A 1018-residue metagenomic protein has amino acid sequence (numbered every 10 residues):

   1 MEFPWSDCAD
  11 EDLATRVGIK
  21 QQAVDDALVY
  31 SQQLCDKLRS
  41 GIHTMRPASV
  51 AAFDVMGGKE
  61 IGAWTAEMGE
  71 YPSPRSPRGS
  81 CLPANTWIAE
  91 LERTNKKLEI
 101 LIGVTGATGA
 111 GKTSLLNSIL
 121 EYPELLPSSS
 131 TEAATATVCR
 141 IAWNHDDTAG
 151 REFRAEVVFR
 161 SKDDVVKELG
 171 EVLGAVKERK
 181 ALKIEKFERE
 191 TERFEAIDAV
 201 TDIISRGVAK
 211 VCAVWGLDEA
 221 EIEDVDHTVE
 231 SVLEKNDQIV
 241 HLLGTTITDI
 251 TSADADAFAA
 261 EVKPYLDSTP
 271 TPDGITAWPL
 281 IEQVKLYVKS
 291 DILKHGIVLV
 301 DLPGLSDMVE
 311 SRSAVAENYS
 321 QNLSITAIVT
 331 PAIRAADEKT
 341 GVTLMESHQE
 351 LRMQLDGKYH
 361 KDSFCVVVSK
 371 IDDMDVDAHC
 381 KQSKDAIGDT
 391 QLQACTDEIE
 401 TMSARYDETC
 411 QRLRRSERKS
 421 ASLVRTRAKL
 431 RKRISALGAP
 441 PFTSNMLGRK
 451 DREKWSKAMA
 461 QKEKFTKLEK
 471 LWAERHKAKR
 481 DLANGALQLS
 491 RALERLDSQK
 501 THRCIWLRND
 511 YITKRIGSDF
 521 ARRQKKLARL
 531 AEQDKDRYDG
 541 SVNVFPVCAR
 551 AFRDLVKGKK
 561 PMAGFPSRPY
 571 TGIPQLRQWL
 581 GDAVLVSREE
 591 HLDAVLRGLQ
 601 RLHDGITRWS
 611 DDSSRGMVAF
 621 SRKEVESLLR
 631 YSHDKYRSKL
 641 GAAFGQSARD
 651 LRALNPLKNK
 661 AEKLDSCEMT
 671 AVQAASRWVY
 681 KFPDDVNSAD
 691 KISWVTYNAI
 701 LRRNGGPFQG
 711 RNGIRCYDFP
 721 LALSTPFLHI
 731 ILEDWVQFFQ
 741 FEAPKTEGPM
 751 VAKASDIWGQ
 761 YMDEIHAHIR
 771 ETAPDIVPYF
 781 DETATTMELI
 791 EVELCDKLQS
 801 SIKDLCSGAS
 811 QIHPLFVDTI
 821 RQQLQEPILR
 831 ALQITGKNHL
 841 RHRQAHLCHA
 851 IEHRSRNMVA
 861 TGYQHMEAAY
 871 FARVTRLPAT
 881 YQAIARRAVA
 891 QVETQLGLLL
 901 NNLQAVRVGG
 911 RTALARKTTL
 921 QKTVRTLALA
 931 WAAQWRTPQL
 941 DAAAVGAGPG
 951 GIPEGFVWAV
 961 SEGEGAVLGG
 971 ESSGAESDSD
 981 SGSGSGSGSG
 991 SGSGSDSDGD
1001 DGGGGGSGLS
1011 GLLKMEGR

Functional and structural regions predicted by a protein language model:
M1-T108, E121-V288, K294, R352 (+7 more regions): N-terminal low-complexity/disordered regulatory or targeting extensions
G111-K112: Conserved glycine(s) of the Walker
E121-L126, I292-S311: Switch II (G3) loop of P-loop NTPases
H145-T148, G304-S306, I333-A336, K370-M374 (+1 more regions): Conserved nucleotide-binding/hydrolysis micro-motifs of P-loop NTPases
S311-R334: Inter-motif core of Ras-like GTPase G domains
A336-H360: Amphipathic helical hotspot of TIR/SEFIR-family domains
I952, W958-S1007: Acidic, Ser/Thr-interspersed intrinsically disordered low-complexity regions
